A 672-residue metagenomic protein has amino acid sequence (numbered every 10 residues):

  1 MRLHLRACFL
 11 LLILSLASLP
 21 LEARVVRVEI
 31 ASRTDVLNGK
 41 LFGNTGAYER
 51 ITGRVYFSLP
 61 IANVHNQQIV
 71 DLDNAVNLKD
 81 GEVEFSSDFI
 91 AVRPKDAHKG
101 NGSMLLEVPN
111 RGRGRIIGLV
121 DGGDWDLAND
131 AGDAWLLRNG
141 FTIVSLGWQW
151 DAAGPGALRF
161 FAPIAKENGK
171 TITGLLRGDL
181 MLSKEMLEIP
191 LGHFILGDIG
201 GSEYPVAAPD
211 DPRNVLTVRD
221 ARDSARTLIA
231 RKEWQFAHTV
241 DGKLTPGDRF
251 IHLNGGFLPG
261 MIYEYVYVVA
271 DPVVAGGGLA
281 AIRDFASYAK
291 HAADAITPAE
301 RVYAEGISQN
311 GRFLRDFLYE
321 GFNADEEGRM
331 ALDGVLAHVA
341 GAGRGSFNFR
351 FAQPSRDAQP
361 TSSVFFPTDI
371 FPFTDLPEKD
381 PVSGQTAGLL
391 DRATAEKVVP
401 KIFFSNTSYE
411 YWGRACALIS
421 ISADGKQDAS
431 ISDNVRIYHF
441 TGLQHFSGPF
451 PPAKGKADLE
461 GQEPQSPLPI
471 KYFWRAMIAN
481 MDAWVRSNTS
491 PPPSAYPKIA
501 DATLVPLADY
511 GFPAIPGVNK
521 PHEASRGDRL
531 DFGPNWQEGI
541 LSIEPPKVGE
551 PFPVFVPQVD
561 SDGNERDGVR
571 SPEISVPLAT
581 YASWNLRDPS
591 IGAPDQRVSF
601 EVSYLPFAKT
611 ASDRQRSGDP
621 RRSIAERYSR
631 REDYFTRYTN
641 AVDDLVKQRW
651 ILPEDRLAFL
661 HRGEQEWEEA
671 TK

Functional and structural regions predicted by a protein language model:
M1-L5: N-terminal secretory signal peptides that target proteins for export/translocation
A7-S18: Bacterial N-terminal signal peptides
L19-A23: Sec/Tat signal peptide C-region and signal peptidase I cleavage site
R24-K672: C-terminal His-loop and adjacent cap/lid subdomain of alpha/beta-hydrolase
